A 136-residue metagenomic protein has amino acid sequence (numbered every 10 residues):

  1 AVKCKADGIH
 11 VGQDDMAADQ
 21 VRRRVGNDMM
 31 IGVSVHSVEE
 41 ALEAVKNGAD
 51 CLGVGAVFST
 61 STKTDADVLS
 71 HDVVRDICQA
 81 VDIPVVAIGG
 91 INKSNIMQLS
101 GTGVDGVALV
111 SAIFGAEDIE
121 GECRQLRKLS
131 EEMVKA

Functional and structural regions predicted by a protein language model:
V2, R22-V25, V45-G48, S100-G103: Acidic (Asp/Glu)-rich catalytic clusters
K3-V11, S34-Q79, E122: Glycine/Thr-rich beta-alpha phosphate-binding loop at enzyme active sites
K5-D7, N27-M29, D50, V81-V85 (+1 more regions): Short, well-ordered coil/turn segments that N-cap beta-strands
V11-V21, G53-D65, K93-L126: Glycine-rich phosphate-binding active-site loops on the catalytic face of alpha/beta enzymes
Q13-S37, D65-K93, L126-K135: Alpha-helix-loop-beta-strand connector modules within alpha/beta enzyme cores
A41-A44, A49, A87, V104 (+1 more regions): Small-residue (primarily alanine) positions within well-ordered alpha-helices, especially packing/interaction faces
